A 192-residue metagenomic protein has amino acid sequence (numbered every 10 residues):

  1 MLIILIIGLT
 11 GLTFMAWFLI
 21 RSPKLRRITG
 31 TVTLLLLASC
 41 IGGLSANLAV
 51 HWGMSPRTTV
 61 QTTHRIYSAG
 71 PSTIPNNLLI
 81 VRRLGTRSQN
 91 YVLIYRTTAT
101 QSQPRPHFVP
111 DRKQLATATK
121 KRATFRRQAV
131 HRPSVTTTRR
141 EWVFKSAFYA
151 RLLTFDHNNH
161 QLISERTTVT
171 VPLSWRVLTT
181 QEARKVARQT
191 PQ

Functional and structural regions predicted by a protein language model:
M1-P23, R27, G42-A46: Membrane-embedded alpha-helical segments of integral membrane proteins
R26-L34: Membrane-interfacial entry segments at the cytosolic side of transmembrane helices
T33-P56: Transmembrane alpha-helices and immediately adjacent membrane-cytoplasm interface residues in multi-pass integral
L48-T73: Alpha-helical transmembrane signal-anchor/signal-peptide segments
S55-P56, T73, R82, N158-H160 (+1 more regions): Generic structural signal for short, flexible, solvent-exposed coil/loop and linker residues
Y67-Y91: Short extracytoplasmic
Q89-Q192: Extracytosolic and intramembrane catalytic regions of membrane-associated proteins in envelope/secretory systems
